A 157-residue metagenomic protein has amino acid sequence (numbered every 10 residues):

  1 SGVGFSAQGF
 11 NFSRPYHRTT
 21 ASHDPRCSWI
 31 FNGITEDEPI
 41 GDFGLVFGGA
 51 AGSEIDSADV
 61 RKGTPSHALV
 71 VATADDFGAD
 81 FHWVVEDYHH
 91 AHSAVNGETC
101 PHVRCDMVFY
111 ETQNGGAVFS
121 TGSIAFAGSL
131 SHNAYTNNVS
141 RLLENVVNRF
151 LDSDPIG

Functional and structural regions predicted by a protein language model:
F5-G157: Extracellular ligand-binding/catalytic regions of CAZymes and related secreted enzymes and adhesion modules
